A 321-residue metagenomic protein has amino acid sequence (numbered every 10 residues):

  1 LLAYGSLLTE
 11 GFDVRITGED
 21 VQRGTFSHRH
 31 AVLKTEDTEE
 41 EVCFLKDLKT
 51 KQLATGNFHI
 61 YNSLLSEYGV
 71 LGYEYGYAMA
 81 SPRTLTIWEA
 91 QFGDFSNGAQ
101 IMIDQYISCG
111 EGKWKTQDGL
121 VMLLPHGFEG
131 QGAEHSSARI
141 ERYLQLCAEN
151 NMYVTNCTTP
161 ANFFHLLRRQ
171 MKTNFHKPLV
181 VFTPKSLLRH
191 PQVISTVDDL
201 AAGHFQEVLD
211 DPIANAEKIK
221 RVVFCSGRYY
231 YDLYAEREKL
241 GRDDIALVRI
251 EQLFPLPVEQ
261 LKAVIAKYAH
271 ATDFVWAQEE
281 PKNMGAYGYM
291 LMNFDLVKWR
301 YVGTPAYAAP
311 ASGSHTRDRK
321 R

Functional and structural regions predicted by a protein language model:
L1-R83, W88-E111, T196-V248: Non-catalytic terminal/interface segments that mediate subunit docking, oligomerization, and allosteric communication
T9, I107-G112, Q145-E149, R168 (+4 more regions): Generic secondary-structure signature for well-ordered alpha-helical cores
I16-E19, G24, Y61-S63, I87-W88 (+7 more regions): Generic beta-strand/beta-sheet core signal
I60-L65, A90-N97, G130-A138, N151-T158 (+2 more regions): Alpha-helix capping and helix-loop boundary segments enriched in small/acidic/polar residues
A78-L85, L120-M122, H126-T173: Conserved thiamine diphosphate
N97-G98, H165, L256, G285: Residues that form or flank phosphate/diphosphate-binding pockets in enzymes that use nucleotide phosphates
W114-T116, G127-E141, T173, L188-R321: Thiamine diphosphate
P160, L179-V180, H190-V193: Metal-assisted phosphate- and nucleotidyl-transfer catalytic regions
